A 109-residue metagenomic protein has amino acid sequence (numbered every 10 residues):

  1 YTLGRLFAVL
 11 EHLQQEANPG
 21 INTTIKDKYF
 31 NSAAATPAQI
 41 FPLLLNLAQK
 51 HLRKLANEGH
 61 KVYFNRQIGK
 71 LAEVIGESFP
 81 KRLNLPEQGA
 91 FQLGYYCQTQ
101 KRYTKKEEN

Functional and structural regions predicted by a protein language model:
Y1-N109: Intrinsic-disorder/low-complexity detector
